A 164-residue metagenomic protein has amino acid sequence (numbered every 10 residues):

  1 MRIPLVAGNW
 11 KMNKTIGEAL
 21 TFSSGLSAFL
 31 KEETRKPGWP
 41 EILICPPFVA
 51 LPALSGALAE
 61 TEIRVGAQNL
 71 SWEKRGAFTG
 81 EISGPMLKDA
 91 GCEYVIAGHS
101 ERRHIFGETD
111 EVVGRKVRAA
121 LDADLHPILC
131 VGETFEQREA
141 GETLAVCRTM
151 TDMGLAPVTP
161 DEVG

Functional and structural regions predicted by a protein language model:
M1, K36, A53-E62, P85-G91 (+2 more regions): Acidic (Asp/Glu)-rich catalytic clusters
M1-E73, A77-I82: Conserved N-terminal beta1-alpha1 strand-loop-helix module at the mouth
A7, G66, I96, I128-C130: Conserved beta-strand positions in the central sheet of alpha/beta enzyme cores
S23, S27, L51-S55, G84 (+2 more regions): Generic structural signal for well-ordered alpha-helices, preferentially at hydrophobic/aromatic core positions
C45, C92, C130: Functionally engaged cysteine thiol sites
C45-P46, A97, T149: Short beta-strand scaffold positions
A59-A119: Glycine/small-residue-rich loop that forms an oxyanion/phosphate-binding "nest" at active or ligand-binding sites
E101-G164: Conserved anion-binding
